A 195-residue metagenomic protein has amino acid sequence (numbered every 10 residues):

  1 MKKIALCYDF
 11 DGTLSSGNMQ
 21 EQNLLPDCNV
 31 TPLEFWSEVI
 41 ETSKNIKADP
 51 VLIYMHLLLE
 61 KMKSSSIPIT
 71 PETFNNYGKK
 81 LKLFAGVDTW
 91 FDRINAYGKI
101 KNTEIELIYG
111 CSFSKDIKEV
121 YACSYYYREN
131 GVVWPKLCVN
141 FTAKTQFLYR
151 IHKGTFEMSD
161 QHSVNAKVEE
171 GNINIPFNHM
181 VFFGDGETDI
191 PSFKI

Functional and structural regions predicted by a protein language model:
M1, K79-I195: C-terminal cap/substrate-recognition subdomain and adjoining C-terminal extension of metal-dependent phosphatase-like
M1-E129: Alpha-helical substrate-recognition element adjacent to the catalytic core
